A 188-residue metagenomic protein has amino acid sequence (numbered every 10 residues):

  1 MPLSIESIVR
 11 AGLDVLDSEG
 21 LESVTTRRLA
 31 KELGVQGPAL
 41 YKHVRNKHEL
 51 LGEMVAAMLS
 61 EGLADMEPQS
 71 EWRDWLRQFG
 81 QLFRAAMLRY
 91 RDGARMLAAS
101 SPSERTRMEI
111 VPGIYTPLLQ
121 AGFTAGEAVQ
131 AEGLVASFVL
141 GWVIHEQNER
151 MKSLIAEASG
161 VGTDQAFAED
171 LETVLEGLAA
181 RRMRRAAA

Functional and structural regions predicted by a protein language model:
S7, A11, V15-E49: Helix-turn-helix
S7-D14, S18-E19, E49-E67, D74 (+2 more regions): Alpha-helical structural segments
V44, V55, E132, V139: DNA major-groove recognition helix of helix-turn-helix
L63-T106, E132-V135: Hydrophobic alpha-helical connector segments
Q78-F79, A98-L134, L140, E146 (+2 more regions): Amphipathic alpha-helical packing segments from all-alpha helical-bundle domains
A86-R89, G93, P117-Q120, S137-H145 (+1 more regions): Amphipathic alpha-helical interaction surfaces
Q120, N148-A188: C-terminal peripheral helix-coil segments that are non-catalytic and often amphipathic
